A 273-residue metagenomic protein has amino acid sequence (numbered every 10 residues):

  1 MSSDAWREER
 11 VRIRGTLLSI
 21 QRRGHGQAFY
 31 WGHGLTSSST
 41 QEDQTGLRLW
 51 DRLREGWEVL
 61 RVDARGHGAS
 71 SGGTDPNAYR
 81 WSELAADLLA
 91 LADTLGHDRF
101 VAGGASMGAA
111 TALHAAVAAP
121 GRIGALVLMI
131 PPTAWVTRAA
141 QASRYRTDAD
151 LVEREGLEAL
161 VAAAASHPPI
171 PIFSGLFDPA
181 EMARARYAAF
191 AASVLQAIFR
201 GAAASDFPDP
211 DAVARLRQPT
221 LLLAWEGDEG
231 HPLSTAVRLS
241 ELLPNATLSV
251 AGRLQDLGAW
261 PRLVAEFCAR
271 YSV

Functional and structural regions predicted by a protein language model:
I13-S71: Conserved HGGG/HGGXW glycine-rich cap/lid loop of the alpha/beta-hydrolase fold
H33, F100, G104-S106, W225: Conserved alpha/beta-hydrolase "nucleophile elbow" surrounding the catalytic nucleophile
L60-V101: Active-site loop/oxyanion-hole signature of alpha/beta-hydrolase fold enzymes
A110-R154: Flexible "cap/lid" loop of the alpha/beta hydrolase fold
R138-A142, R154-A204, A212: Conserved alpha/beta-hydrolase catalytic His-Asp/Glu region
L216, L222-A224: Short beta-strand/loop motif that positions the catalytic acidic residue of the alpha/beta-hydrolase fold
E229-T235: Conserved alpha/beta-hydrolase "acid-adjacent" motif
N245-V273: Catalytic active-site module of serine/aspartate enzymes centered on a nucleophile-bearing elbow/loop
